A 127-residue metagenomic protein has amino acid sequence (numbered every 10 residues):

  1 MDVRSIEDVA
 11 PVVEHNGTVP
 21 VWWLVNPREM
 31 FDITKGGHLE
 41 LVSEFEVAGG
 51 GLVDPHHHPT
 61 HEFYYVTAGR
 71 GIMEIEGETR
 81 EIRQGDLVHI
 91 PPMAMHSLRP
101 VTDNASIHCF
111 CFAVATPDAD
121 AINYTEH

Functional and structural regions predicted by a protein language model:
M1-H38, N123-H127: A short, N-terminal "cap"/entry segment at the start of jelly-roll beta-barrel domains of the cupin/DSBH fold
W23, V42-E46, F63, T79 (+2 more regions): Conserved hydrophobic/aromatic beta-strand scaffold that supports enzyme active sites
V25-F31, V42-H58, P92: Conserved short histidine dyad/triad with adjacent acidic residue
G36-G37, H57-H58, T102-D103: Short glycine/proline-enriched turns and hinge-like loops at secondary-structure junctions
L39, V47-G50, R70, A115-D118: Short, charged/polar surface micro-motifs in flexible loops or helix N-caps
L39-L41, T60, S106-I107: A structure-centric signal for secondary-structure junctions around beta-strands
L52, H56-Q84, A94: A short beta-strand-loop-beta hairpin characteristic of the jelly-roll/cupin
R83-Q84, P92-A119: Ligand-binding loop in jelly-roll beta-barrel domains
